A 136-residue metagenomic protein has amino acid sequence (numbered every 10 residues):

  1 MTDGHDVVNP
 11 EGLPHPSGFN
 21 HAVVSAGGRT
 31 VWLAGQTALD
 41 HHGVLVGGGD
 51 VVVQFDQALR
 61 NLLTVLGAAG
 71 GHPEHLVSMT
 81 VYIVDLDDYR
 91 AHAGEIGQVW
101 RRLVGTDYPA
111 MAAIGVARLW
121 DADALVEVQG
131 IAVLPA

Functional and structural regions predicted by a protein language model:
M1-R60, T64-V77, I83-A136: N-terminal presequence-like segments and the immediate start of the first folded domain
